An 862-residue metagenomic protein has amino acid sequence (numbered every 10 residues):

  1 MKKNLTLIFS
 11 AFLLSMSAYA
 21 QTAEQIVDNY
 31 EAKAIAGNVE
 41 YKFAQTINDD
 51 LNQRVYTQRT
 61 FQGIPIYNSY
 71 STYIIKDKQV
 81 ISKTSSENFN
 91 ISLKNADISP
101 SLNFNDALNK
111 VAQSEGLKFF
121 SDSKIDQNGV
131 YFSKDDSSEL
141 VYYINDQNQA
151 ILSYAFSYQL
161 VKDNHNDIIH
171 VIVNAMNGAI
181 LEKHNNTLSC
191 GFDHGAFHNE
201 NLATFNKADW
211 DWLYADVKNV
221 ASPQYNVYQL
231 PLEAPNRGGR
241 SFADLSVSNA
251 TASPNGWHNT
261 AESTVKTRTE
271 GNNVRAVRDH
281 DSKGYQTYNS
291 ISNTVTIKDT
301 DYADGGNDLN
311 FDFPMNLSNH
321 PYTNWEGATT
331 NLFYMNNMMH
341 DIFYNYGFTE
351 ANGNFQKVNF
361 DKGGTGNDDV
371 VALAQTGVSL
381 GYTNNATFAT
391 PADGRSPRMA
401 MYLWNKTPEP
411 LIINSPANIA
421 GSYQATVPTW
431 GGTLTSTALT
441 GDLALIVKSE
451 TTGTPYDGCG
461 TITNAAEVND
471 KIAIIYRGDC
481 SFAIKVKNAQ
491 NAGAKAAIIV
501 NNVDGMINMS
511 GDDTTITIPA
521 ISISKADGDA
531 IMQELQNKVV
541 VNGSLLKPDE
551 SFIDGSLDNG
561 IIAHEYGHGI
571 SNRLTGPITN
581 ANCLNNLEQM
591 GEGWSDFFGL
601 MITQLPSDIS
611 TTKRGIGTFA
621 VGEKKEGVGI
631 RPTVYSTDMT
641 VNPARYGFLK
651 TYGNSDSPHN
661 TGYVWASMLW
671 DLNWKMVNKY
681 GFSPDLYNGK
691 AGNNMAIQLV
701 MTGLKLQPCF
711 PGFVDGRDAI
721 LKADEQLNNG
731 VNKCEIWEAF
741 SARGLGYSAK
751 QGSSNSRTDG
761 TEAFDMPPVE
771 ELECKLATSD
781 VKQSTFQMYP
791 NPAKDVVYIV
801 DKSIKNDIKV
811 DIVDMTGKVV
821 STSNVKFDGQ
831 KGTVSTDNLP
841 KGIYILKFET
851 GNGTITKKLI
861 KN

Functional and structural regions predicted by a protein language model:
T6, A20, D780-Y789, A793-N862: C-terminal outer-membrane/trafficking sorting elements
I8-S15: Bacterial N-terminal signal peptides
N29-D77, V130-M176, L373-T383: Exposed beta-strand-loop-beta-strand "reactive/processing" segments of non-cytosolic proteins
N68, A179, N585, A696 (+1 more regions): Acidic/polar surface patches and capping/hinge elements
K134-S138, Y143-Q147, I151, Y158-H165 (+6 more regions): Extracellular zinc-dependent metalloprotease catalytic-domain scaffold
T407-F552, N572: Structured lumen-facing ectodomains of secretory-pathway proteins
R631-P708, F713, L721-E725: Active-site-proximal alpha-helical
A763-Y789: Residue-level detector of functionally pivotal "anchor" positions at catalytic/ligand-binding pockets or at interdomain
